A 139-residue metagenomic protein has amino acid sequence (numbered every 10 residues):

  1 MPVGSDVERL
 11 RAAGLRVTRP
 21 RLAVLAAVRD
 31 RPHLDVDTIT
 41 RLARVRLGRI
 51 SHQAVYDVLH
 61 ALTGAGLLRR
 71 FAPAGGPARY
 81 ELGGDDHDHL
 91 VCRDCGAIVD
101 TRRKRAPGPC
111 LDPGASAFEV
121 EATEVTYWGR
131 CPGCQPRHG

Functional and structural regions predicted by a protein language model:
M1-A13: Short, Lys/Arg-enriched N-terminal segment that forms or immediately precedes the first helix of a structured domain
V17-R19, D30-D35: Short capping segments at the starts of secondary-structure elements
L22-A27: Pre-recognition alpha-helix immediately N-terminal to the DNA-recognition helix within helix-turn-helix or winged-helix
L34-A43: Short acidic, hydrophobic short linear motifs in intrinsically disordered regions
V55-A65: Basic amphipathic alpha-helical segments that dock to polyanions
A65-G139: Non-DNA-binding regulatory cores of transcription-related proteins, predominantly C-terminal effector-binding
